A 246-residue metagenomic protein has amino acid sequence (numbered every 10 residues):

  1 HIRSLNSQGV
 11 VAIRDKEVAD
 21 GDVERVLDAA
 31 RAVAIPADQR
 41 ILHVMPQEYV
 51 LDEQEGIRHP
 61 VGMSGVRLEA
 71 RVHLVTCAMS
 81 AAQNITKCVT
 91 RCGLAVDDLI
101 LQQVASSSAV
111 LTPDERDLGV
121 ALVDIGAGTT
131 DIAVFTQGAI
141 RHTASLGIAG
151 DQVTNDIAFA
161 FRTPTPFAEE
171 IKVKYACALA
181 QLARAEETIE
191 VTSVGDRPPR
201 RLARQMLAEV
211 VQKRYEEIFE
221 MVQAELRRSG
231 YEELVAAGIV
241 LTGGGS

Functional and structural regions predicted by a protein language model:
H1, T129-D131, R141-H142, E216 (+1 more regions): Short beta-strands and strand-coil junctions in structured, solvent-facing domains, enriched
H1-L122, A139, T163-A208, S229-G238: Nucleotide/phosphate-binding catalytic cleft detector across ATP-hydrolyzing and phosphate-transferring enzymes
V72, L118-A160: Glycine-rich phosphate-binding loop of actin/hexokinase-like ATP-binding domains
V89, D124, I157, V222 (+1 more regions): Residue-level signature of catalytic and energy-coupling elements of molecular machines, predominantly ATP/GTP-dependent
H142-A144, F219-M221, E232-A236: Extended hydrophobic-aromatic, low-complexity segments
N155, Q205, E209, K213-E220 (+1 more regions): Feature representing long, continuous alpha-helical segments
S246: Conserved catalytic/coupling modules of large nucleotide/cofactor-utilizing molecular machines
